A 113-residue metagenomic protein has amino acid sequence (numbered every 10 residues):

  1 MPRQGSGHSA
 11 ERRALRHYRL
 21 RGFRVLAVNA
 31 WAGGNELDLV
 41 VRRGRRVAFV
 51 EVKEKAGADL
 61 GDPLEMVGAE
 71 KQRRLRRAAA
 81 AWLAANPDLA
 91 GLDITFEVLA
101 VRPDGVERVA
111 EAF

Functional and structural regions predicted by a protein language model:
M1-R21, L26, E65-M66, G105: Solvent-exposed, charged helical/coil patches that constitute nucleic-acid or partner-interaction surfaces
R3, L20, R24-V47: Active-site metal-binding core of divalent-cation-utilizing nuclease and nuclease-like domains
Y18, L37-P63, V67, L75: Conserved catalytic cores of phosphodiester-cleaving nucleases, focusing on short active-site segments
N29, K53, E97-L99: Solvent-exposed beta-strand sheet faces enriched in polar/charged residues
G33-L37, A48, K71, L92-T95: A generic structural signal for short beta-strands and their flanking turns/coil linkers
R77-A84: A short, N-terminal amphipathic alpha-helix
A85-F113: Domain-level recognition of nuclease-like catalytic cores that cleave nucleotide substrates
